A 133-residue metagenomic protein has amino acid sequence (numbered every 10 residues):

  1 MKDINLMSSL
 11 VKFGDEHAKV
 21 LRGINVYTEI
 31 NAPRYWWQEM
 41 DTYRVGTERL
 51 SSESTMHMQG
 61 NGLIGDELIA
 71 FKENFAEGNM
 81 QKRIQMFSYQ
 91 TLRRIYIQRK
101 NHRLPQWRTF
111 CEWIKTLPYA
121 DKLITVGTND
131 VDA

Functional and structural regions predicted by a protein language model:
M1-A133: Family-specific signature for flavin-dependent thymidylate synthase
